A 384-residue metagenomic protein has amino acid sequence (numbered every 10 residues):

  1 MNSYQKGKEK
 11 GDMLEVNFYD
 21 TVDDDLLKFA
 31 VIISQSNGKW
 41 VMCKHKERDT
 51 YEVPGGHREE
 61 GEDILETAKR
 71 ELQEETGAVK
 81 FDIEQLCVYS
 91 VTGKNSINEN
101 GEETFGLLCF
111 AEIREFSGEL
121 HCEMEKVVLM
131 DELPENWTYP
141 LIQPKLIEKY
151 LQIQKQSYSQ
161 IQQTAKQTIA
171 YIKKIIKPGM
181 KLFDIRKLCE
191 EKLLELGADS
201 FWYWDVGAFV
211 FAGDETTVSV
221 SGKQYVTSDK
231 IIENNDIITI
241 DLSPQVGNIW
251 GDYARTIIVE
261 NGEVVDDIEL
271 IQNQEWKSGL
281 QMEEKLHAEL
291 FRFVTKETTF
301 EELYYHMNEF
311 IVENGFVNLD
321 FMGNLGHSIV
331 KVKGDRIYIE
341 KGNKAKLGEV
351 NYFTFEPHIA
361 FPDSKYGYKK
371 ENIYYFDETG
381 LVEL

Functional and structural regions predicted by a protein language model:
M1-V31: Acidic, metal-coordinating catalytic segment for phosphate/diphosphate chemistry, firing primarily on the Nudix
L14, K28-A30, G38, F105-L107 (+1 more regions): Change "...and in nucleic-acid phosphodiester-cleaving endonucleases..." to "...and in nucleic-acid processing enzymes
F29-V31, W40, V206-A208: Short glycine-rich loop/turn motifs
A30-S34, Y374-Y375: Short beta-strand scaffold segments in enzyme catalytic cores
Q35-E74: Conserved Nudix-box catalytic region and its N-terminal flanking loop in Nudix hydrolases and closely related
W40, E115-L120, V264-V265: Short helix-loop capping/hinge motifs at secondary-structure junctions, enriched in acidic/polar residues
E59-E84, Y89-K149: Unchanged
I153-L384: Active-site neighborhoods and metal-handling regions in enzymes and metal-associated proteins
